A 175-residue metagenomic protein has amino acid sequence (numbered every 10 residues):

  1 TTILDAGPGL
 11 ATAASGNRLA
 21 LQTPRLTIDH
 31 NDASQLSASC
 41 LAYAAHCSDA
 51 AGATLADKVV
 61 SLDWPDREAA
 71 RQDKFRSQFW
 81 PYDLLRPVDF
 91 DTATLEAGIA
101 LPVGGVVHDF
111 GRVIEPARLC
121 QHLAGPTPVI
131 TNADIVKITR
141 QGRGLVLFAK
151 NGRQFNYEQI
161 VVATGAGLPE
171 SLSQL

Functional and structural regions predicted by a protein language model:
T2-G16: Glycine-rich FAD pyrophosphate-binding loop
D5, D63, T164: Short beta-strand/turn micro-motifs composed of small residues that flank or help shape donor/cofactor-binding pockets
A6, A56, F90, D109 (+1 more regions): Conserved beta-strand termini and adjacent loop/short-helix elements that scaffold enzyme active sites in alpha/beta
P8-L10, L21, L62, L168: Rossmann-like dinucleotide-binding core of oxidoreductases
L19-A97: Dinucleotide-binding Rossmann-like beta1-alpha1 core, especially the glycine-rich loop that anchors the ADP
E68, K137, G167-E170: Glycine-rich nucleotide phosphate-binding loop and flanking beta-alpha elements of Rossmann-like dinucleotide-binding
V106-A149, F155-Q159, A163-T164: Helical element adjacent to the flavin cofactor pocket in flavoenzyme catalytic cores
V162-L175: Flavin (primarily FAD) binding-site architecture
